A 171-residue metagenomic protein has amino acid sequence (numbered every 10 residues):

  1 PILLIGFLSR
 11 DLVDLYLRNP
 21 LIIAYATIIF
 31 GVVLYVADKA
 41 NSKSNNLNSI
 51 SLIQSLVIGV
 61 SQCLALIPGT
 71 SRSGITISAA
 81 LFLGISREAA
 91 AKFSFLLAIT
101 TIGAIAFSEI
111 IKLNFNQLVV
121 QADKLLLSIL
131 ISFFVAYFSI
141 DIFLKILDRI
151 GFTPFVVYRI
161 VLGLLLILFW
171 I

Functional and structural regions predicted by a protein language model:
P1-I171: Multi-pass membrane proteins that catalyze or facilitate reactions on polyprenyl-/lipid-phosphate substrates and their
